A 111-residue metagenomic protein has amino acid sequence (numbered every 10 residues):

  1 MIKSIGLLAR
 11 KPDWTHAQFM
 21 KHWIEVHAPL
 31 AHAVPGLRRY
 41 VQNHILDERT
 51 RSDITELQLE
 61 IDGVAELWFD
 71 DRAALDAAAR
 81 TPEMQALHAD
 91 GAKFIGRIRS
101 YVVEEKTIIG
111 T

Functional and structural regions predicted by a protein language model:
M1-T111: Macromolecular interaction modules
